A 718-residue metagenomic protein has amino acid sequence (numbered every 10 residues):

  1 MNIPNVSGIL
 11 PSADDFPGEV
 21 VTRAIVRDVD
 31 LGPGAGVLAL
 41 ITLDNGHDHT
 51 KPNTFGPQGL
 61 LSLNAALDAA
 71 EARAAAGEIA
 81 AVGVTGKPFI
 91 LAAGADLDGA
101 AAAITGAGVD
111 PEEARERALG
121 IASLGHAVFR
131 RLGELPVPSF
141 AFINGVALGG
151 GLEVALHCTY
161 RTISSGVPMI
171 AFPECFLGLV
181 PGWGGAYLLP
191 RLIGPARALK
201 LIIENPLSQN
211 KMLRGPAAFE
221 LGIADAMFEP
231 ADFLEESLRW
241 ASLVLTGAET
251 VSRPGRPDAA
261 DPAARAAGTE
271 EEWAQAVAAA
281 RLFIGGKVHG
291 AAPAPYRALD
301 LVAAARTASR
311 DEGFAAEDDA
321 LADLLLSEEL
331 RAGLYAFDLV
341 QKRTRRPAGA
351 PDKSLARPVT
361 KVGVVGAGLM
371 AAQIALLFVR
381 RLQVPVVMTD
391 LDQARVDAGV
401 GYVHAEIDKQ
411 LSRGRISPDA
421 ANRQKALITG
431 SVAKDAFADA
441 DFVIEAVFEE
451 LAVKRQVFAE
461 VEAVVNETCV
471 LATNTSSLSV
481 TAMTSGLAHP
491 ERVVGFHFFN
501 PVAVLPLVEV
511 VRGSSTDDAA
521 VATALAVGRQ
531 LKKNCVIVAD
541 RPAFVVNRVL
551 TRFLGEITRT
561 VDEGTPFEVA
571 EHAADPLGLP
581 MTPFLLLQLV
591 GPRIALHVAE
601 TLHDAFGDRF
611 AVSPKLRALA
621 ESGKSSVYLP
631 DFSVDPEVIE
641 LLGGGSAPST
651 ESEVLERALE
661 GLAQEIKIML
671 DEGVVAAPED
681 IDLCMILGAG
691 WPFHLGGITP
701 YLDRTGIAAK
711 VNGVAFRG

Functional and structural regions predicted by a protein language model:
N2-G36, Q58, A66, A70 (+7 more regions): N-terminal glycine-rich phosphate-binding loop for ADP-containing cofactors
G34-L61, P88: STAS-typified acidic loop motif
D44, E78-F89, A101: Short, glycine-/small-residue-enriched flexible loop/hinge segments at domain edges that mediate gating
P88-A102, F129: Amphipathic alpha-helical interaction surfaces in cytosolic regulatory modules
F89-A93, L148-G149, L478-S479: Short, active-site-adjacent cap segments at secondary-structure transitions
A141-G151: Gly/Ser-rich catalytic serine loop of serine hydrolases
